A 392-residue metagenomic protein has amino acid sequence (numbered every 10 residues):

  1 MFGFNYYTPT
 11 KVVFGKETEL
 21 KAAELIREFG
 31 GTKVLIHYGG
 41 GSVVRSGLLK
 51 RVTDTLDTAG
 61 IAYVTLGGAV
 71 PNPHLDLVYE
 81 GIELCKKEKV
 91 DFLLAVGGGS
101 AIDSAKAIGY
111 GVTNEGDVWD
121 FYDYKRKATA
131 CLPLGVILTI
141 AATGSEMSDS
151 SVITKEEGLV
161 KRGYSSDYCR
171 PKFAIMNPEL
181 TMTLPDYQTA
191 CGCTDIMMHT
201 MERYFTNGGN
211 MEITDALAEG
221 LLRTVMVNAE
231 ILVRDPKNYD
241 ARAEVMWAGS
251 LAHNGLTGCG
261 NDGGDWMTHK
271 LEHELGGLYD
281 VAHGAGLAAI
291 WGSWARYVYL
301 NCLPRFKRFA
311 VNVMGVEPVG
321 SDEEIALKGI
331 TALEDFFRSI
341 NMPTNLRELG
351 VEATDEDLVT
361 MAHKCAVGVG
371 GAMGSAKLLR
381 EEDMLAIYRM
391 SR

Functional and structural regions predicted by a protein language model:
M1-F92, L346: ATP/NTP phosphate-donor binding region
T10, K16-E17, G39-G40, A69 (+7 more regions): Fold-independent oxyanion-binding glycine-rich loops and adjacent beta-strand/coil segments at enzyme active sites
R51-V52, E80-I82, A101-N114, M147-S148: Short Gly/Thr/Asp-enriched flexible loops that form oxyanion-binding sites at enzyme active sites
V90-K106, T139-S145, L278-V281: Glycine/serine-rich anion-binding loops at beta->alpha junctions that coordinate negatively charged ligand groups
T113-N210, R308: A glycine/threonine-rich phosphate-anchoring loop and its flanking beta-alpha core in nucleotide/phosphate-binding
R203-A332: Active-site segments that bind and position negatively charged phosphate/pyrophosphate groups
F306, V313-R392: C-terminal charged capping/lid subdomain of soluble metabolic enzymes
